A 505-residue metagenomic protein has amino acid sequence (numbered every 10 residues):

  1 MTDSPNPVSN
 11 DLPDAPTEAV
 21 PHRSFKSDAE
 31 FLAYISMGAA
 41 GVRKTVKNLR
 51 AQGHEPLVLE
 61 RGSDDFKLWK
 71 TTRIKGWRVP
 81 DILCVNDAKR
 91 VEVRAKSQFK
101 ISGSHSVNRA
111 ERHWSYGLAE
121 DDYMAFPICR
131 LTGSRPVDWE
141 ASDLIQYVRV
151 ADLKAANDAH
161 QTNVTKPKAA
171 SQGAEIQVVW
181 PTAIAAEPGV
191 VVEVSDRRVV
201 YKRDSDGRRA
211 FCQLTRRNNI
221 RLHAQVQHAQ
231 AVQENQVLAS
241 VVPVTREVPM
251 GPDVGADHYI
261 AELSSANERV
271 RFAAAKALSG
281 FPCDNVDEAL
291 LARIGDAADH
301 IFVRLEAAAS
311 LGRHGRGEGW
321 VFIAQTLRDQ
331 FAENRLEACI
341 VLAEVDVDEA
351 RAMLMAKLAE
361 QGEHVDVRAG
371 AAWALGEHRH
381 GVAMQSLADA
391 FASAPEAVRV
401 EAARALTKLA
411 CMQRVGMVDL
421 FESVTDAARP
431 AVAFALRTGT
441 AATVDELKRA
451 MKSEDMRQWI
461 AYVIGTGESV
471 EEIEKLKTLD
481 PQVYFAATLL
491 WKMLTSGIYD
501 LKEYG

Functional and structural regions predicted by a protein language model:
M1, N6-N10, G133-A156, Q325-E337 (+3 more regions): A broadly tuned preference for mixed-charge, low-complexity surface segments
M1-R90, R94-V200, D204-G207, A231-V232 (+8 more regions): Nucleic-acid endonuclease domains
W69-L83, A309, L358-A359, T407 (+1 more regions): Short, structured secondary-structure boundary patches
V194, C212-A231: Short histidine-centered loop motifs in beta-beta connectors
P243-M250, R271-C283, F302-R316, Q325 (+10 more regions): Structural detector for internal amphipathic alpha-helices that build alpha-solenoid repeat scaffolds
M250-E262, C283-D296, R316-R328, V347-E360 (+5 more regions): Amphipathic alpha-helical scaffolding segments comprising HEAT/armadillo-like alpha-solenoid repeats
A266-N267, A298-H300, Q330-F331, G362-H364 (+4 more regions): Short inter-helical turns and helix N-cap capping residues of alpha-solenoid HEAT/ARM repeat scaffolds
